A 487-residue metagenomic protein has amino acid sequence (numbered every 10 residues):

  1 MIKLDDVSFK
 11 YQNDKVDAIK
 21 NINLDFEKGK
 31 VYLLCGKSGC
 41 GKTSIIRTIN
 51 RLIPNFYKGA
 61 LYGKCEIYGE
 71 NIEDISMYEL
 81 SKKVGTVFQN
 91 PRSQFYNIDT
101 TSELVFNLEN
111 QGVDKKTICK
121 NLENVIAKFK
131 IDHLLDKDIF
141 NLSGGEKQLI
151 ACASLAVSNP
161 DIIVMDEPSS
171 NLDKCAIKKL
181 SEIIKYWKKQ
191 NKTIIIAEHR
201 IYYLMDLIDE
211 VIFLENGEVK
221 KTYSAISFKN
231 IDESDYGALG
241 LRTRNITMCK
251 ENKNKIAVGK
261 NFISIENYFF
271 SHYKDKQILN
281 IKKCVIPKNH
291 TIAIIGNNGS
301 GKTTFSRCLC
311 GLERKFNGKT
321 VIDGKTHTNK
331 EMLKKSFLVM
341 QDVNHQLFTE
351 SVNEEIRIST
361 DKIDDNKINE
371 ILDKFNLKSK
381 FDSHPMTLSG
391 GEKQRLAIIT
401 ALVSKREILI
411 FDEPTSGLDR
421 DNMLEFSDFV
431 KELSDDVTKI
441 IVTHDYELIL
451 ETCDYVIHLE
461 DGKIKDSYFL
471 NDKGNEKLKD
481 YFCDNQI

Functional and structural regions predicted by a protein language model:
K64-E79, K319-M332: ABC ATPase NBD Q-loop/coupling interface
K116-L134, D365-K380: Conserved ABC ATPase "signature" region
D138-L142, E146, H384-L388, E392: Conserved ABC ATPase signature
A156, A401-L402: ABC ATPase C-loop
I163-D166, L409-D412: Catalytic Walker B motif of ABC-type/P-loop ATPase nucleotide-binding domains
D173, D419: ABC-family nucleotide-binding domains
E198-H199, T443-H444: H-loop/switch region of ABC-family ATPase nucleotide-binding domains
E218-G240, K463-Q486: Conserved beta-strand-loop-alpha-helix hinge in the C-terminal portion of ABC ATPase nucleotide-binding domains
